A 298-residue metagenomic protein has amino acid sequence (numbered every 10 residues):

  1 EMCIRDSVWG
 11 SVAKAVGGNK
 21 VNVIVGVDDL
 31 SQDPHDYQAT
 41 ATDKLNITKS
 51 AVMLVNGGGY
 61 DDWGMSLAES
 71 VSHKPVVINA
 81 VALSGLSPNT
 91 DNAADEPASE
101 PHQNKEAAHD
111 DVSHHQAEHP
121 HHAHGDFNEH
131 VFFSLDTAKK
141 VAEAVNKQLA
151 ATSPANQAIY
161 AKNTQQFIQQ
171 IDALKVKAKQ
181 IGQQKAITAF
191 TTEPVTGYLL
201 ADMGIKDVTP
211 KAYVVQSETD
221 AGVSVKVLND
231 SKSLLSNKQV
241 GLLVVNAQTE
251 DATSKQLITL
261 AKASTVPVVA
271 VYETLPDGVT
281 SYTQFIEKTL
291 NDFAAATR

Functional and structural regions predicted by a protein language model:
E1, R5-R298: Extracytoplasmic metal-acquisition and chelation regions
